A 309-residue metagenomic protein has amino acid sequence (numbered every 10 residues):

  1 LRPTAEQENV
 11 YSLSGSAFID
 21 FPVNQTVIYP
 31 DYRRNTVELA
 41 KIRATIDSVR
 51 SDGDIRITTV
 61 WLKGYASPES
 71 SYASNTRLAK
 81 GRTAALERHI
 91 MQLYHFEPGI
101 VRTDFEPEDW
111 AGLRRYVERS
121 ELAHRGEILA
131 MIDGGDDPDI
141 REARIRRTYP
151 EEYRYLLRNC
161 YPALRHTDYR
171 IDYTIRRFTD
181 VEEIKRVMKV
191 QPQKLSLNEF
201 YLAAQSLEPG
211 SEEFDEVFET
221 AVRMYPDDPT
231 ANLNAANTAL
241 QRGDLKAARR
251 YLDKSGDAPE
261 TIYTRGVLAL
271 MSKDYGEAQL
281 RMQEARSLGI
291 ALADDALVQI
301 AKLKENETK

Functional and structural regions predicted by a protein language model:
R2-A5, S12, F21, T26-P68 (+3 more regions): Periplasmic peptidoglycan-binding/anchoring modules of Gram-negative envelope and division proteins
S16-N24, P98-L197, L202-A203, E305-K309: Periplasmic OmpA/Pal-like peptidoglycan-binding modules at the C-termini of bacterial envelope proteins
S51-T83, I90, V101-W110: Short, surface-exposed beta-strand segments enriched in small/polar/acidic residues
K194, P226, G256-P259, S287-I290: Short coil turns that delineate tetratricopeptide repeat
E208-S211, R242, S272, K304-E307: Structural motif corresponding to the intra-repeat A-B loop/turn of tetratricopeptide repeats
A231, T261, A293-D295: TPR alpha-solenoid repeat register
